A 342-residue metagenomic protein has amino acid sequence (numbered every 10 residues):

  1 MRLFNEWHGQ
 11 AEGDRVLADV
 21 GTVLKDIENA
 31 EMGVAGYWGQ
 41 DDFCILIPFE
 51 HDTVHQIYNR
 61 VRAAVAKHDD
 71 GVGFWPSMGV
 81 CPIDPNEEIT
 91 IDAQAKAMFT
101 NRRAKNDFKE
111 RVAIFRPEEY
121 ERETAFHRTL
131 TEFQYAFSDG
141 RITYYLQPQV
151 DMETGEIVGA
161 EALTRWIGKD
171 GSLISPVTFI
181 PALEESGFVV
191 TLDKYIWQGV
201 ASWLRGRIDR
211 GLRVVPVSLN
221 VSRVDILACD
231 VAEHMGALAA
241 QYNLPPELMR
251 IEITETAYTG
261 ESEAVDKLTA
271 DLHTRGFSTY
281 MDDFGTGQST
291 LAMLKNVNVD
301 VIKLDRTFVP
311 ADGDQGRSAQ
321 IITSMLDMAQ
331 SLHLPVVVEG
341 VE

Functional and structural regions predicted by a protein language model:
M1-K25, G36-Q40, C44, D52-H55 (+5 more regions): Conserved long alpha-helical elements within nucleotide-processing catalytic cores of c-di-GMP signaling and class III
M1-L17, G39-Q40, S172-P176, E185 (+1 more regions): Catalytic-site-adjacent helices and loops of nucleotide signaling machinery
V20-K25, T53-G71, A95-M98, I196-G206: Alpha-helical scaffold within the catalytic cores of cyclic-nucleotide enzymes
Y37-L46, D70-A104, E110-R116, V215-S222: A short glycine-enriched loop-to-beta-strand structural element that forms part of the catalytic core of nucleotide
T90, F99-Y145, E153, A182-V189 (+2 more regions): C-di-GMP signaling machinery
A125-A182, N220, M281, V338: Active-site core of bacterial EAL-family cyclic-dinucleotide phosphodiesterase domains
E156-E161, F188-A264, E339-G340: Catalytic core of bacterial c-di-GMP phosphodiesterases, primarily the EAL and HD-GYP domains, capturing alpha-helical
G236-D312, L326-E342: The catalytic core of metal-dependent phosphodiesterases that act on cyclic dinucleotides
